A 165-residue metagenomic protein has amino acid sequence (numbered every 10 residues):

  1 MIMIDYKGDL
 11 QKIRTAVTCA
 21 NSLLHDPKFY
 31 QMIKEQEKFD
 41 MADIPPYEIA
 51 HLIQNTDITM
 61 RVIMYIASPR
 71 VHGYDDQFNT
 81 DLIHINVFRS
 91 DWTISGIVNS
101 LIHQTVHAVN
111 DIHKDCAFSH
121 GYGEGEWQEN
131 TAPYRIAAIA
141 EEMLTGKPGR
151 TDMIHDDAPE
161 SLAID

Functional and structural regions predicted by a protein language model:
M1-N99, A108-D165: Predominantly extracellular/secreted Zn2+-dependent metalloproteases
Q104: Walker B catalytic acidic pair
